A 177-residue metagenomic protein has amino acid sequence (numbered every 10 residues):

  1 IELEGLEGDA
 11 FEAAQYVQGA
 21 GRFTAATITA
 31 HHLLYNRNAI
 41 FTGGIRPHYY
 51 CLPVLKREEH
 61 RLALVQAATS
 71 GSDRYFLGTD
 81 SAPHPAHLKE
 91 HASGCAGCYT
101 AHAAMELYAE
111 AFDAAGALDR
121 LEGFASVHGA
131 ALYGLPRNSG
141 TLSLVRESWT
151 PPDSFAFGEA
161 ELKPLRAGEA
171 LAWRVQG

Functional and structural regions predicted by a protein language model:
I1-L77: Histidine/acidic residue-rich metal-binding segments in metalloenzymes
E7, D80-S81, R146: A general secondary-structure junction signal
A13, G134-T141: Short amphipathic alpha-helical segments with coiled-coil-like heptad repeat character
H31, A82-H84, W149: Short, glycine-/Ser/Thr-/acidic-enriched flexible segments
R37, L88-E90, L144: Residue-level detector of alpha-helical segments with a strong bias toward transmembrane helices and their helix-loop
S70-R137: His/Asp/Glu-enriched, well-ordered alpha-helical/loop segment that forms or immediately abuts the divalent-metal
S139-G177: C-terminal cap of metal-dependent C-N hydrolases
